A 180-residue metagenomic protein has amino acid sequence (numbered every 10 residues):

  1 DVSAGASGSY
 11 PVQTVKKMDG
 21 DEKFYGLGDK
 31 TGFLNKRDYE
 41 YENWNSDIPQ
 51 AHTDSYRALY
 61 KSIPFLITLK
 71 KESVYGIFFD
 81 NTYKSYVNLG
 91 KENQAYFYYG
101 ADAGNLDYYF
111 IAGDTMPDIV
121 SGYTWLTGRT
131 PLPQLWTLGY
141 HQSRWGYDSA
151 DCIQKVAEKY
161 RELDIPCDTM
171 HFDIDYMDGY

Functional and structural regions predicted by a protein language model:
D1-L135, R144-W145, A150, A157-E162: Catalytic and substrate-binding clefts that recognize carbohydrates or anionic sugar/phosphate headgroups
P133-R144, I165-G179: Core alpha/beta catalytic barrel or barrel-like domain that forms the active/cofactor pocket in diverse metabolic
I153-K155, H171: C-terminal SET catalytic tail plus cysteine-rich post-SET Zn-binding segment of SAM-dependent SET-domain
